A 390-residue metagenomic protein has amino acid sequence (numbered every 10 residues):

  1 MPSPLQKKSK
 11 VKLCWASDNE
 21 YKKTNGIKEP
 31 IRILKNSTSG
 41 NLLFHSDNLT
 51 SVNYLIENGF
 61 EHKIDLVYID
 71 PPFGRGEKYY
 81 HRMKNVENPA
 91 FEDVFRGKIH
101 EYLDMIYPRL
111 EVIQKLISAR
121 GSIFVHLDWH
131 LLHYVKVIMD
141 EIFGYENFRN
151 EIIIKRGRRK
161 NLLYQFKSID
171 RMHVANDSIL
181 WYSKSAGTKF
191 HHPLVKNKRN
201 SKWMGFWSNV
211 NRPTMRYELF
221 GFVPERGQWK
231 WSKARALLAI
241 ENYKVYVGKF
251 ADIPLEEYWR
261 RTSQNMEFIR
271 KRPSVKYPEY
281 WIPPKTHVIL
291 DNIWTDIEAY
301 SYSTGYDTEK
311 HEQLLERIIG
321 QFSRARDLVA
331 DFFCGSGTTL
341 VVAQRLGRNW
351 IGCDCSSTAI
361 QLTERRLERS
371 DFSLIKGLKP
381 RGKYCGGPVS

Functional and structural regions predicted by a protein language model:
K7-L328, I360, L367-S370: Class I S-adenosyl-L-methionine
F333-G337: Class I SAM-dependent methyltransferase "Motif I" SAM/SAH-binding loop
T338-R348: Conserved SAM-binding loop of SAM-dependent methyltransferases across substrates and taxa, primarily the Class I
W350-D354: Conserved SAM-binding motif I beta-strand of class I
S357-S390: PRPP-dependent phosphoribosyltransferase catalytic core
